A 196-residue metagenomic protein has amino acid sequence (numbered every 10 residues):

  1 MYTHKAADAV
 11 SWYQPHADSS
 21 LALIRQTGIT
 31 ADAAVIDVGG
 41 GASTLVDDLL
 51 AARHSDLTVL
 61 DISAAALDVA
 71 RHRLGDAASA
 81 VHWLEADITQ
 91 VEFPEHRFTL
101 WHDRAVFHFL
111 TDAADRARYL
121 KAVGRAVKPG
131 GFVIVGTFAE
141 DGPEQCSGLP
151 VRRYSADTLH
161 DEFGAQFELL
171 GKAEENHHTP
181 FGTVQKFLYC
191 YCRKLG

Functional and structural regions predicted by a protein language model:
M1-H96, L110-K128, F132-G196: Class I (Rossmann-like) S-adenosyl-L-methionine-dependent methyltransferase catalytic domain, capturing the SAM-binding
T99: Conserved acidic residues
H102: A conserved beta-strand element that flanks and buttresses the S-adenosyl-L-methionine
A105-F109: Short catalytic micro-motifs in class I SAM-dependent methyltransferases
